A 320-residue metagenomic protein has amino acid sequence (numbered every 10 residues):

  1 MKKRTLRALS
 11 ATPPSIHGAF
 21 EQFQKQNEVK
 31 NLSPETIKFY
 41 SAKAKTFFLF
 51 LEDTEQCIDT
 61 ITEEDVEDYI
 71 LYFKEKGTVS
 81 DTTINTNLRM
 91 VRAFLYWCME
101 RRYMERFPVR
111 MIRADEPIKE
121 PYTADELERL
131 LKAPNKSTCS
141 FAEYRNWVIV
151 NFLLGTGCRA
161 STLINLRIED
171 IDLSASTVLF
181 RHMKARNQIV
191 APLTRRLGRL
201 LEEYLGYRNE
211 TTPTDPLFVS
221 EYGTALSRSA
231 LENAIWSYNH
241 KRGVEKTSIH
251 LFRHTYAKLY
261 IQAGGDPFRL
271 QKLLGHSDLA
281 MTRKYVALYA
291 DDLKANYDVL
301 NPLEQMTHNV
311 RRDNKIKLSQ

Functional and structural regions predicted by a protein language model:
M1-Q320: Conserved catalytic core of the tyrosine transesterase superfamily
